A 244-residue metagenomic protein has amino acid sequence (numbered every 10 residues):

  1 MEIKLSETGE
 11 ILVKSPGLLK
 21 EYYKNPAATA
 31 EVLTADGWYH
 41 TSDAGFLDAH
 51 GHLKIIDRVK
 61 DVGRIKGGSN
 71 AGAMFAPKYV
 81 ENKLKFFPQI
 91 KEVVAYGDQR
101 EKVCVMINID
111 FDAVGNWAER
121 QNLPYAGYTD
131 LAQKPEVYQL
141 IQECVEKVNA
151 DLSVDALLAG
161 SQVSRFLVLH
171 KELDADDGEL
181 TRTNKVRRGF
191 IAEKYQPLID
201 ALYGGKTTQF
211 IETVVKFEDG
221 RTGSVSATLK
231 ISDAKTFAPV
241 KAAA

Functional and structural regions predicted by a protein language model:
I3, G51, L84, V105: Residue-level signal for inorganic ion chemistry
K4-I65: Conserved ATP-binding/catalytic segment of the ANL
L18, H52-K85, V114-P135, A159-S161 (+2 more regions): Adenylate-forming
L33-H50, K66-A95, E146: Core catalytic subdomain of AMP-forming adenylate-forming
A44, F86-A113, L152-L157: C-terminal boundary motif of the adenylate-forming
R58, D98-K102, G160-S164: Short Gly/Ser/Thr- and Asp/Glu-enriched loop/turn motifs at secondary-structure junctions
E92, W117, K147-A244: Conserved C-terminal "lid"/linker of ANL adenylate-forming enzymes
A126, P135-A156: Surface-exposed amphipathic alpha-helical segments in non-transmembrane regions that serve as interaction surfaces
